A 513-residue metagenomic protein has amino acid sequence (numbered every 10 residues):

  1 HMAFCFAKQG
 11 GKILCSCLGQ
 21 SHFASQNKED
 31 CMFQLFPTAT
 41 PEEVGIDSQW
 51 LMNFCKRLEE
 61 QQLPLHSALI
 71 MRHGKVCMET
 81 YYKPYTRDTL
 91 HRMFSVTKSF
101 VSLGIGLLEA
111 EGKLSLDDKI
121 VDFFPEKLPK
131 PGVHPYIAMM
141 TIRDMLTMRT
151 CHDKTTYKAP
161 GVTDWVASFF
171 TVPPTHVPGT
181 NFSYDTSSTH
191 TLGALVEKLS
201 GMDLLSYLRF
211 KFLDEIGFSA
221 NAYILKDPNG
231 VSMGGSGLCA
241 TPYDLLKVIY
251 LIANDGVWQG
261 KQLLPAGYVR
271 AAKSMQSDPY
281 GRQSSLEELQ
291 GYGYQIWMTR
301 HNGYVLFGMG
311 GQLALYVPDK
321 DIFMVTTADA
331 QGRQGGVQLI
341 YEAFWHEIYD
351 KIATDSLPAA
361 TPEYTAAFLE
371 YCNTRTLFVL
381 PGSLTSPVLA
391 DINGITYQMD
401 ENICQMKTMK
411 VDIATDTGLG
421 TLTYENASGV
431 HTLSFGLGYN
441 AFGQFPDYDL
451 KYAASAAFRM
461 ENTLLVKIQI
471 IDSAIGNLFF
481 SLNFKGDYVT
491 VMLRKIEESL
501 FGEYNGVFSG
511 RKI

Functional and structural regions predicted by a protein language model:
A7-I13, C17-H91, E109-L114, T147 (+2 more regions): N-terminal leader/targeting segments and the immediately adjacent pre-domain N-terminus
D47, G74, H91-D117, M145 (+2 more regions): Active-site SXXK
E59-L69, Y82-K127, V133-M140, V177-Y184: Short active-site loop at a secondary-structure junction that contains or immediately precedes the catalytic residue(s)
E111-T150, T171, S200-S236, A240: Active-site helix/loop module of the DD-peptidase/beta-lactamase fold, centered on the serine-lysine SxxK catalytic
M148, S188-L195, G234-V257, Q312-D329: Active-site-proximal alpha-helical segments within enzyme catalytic domains
A222, V269-T327: Active-site Gly/Thr loop motif
G308-V379: Structured C-terminal helix/loop/strand segments within mature extracytoplasmic catalytic/sensor domains
A360-I513: Peripheral terminal and inter-domain segments
